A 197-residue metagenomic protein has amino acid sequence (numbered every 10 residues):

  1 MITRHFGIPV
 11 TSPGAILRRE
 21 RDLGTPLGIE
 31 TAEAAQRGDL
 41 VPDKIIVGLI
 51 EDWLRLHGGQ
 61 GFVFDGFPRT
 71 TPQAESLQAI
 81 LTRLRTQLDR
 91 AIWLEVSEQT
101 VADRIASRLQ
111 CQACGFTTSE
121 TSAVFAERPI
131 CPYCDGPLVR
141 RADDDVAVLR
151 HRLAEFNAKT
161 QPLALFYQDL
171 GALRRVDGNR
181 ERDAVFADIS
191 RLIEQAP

Functional and structural regions predicted by a protein language model:
M1-P197: Glycine-rich phosphate-binding loop of ATP-dependent small-molecule kinases
